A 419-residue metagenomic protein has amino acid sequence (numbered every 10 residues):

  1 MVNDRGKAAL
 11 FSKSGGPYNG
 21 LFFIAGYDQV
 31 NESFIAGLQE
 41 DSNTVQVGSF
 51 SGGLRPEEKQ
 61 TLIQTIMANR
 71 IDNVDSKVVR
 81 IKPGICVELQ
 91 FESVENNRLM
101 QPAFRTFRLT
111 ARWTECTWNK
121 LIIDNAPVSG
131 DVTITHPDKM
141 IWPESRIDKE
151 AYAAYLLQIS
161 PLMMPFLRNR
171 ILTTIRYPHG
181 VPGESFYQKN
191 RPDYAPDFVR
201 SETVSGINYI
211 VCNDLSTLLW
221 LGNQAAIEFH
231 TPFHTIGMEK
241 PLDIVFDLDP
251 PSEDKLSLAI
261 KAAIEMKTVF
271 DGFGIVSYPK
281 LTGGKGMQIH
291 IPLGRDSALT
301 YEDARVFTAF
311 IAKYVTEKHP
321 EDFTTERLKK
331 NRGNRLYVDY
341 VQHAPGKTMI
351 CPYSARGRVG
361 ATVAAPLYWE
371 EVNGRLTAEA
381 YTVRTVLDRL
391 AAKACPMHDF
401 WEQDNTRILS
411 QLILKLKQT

Functional and structural regions predicted by a protein language model:
M1-T65, K280, H290-R295: Nucleic-acid 5′ end/cap handling module spanning
N3-N19, E58-N69, S252-D271, F310-Y314: A short, contiguous, amphipathic alpha-helix enriched in charged residues
F22, D28-V30, T61, T65 (+5 more regions): C-terminal accessory nucleic-acid interaction domains of nucleic acid-metabolism proteins
G26, I175-P178, S277-G284, T325-K330: Short beta-strand
E40-N43, L54, M140-I141, P250-K255 (+1 more regions): A generic structural motif
V45-G48, Y278-L281, K285-H319: Active-site-proximal binding-pocket segments
E184-M238: A contiguous, low-structure linker/loop signature
S216-T282, P292-A298: Signature for HUH/AEP ssDNA processing cores
